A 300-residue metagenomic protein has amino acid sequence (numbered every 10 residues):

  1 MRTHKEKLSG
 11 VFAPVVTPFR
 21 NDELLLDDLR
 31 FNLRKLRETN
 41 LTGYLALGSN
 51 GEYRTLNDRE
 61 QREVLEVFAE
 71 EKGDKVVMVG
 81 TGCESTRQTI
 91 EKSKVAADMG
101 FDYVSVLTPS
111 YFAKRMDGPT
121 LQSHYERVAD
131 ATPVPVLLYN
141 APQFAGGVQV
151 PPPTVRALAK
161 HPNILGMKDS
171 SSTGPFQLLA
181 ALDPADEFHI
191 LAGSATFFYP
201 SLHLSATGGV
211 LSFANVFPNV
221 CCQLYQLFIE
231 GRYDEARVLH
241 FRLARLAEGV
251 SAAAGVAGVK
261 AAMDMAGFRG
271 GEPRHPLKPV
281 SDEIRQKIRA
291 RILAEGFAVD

Functional and structural regions predicted by a protein language model:
R2, K7-T17, K35, T39-L41 (+3 more regions): C-terminal alpha-helical cap/extension of soluble enzyme domains
R2-Q149: Active-site beta->alpha loop and helix N-cap motifs at the rims of alpha/beta catalytic domains
D22, R54, G82, E187-F188 (+2 more regions): A generic secondary-structure micro-motif detector that highlights 1-2 residue hydrophobic/ambivalent hotspots embedded
L29, Q61, L65, T89 (+6 more regions): A general structural signal for well-ordered alpha-helical segments in protein cores
E70-K75, M99-G100, T132-V134, K160-N163 (+4 more regions): Short helix-capping segments at alpha-helix termini
R127-A131, P142-S251: Catalytic alpha/beta core domains of metabolic enzymes, predominantly
